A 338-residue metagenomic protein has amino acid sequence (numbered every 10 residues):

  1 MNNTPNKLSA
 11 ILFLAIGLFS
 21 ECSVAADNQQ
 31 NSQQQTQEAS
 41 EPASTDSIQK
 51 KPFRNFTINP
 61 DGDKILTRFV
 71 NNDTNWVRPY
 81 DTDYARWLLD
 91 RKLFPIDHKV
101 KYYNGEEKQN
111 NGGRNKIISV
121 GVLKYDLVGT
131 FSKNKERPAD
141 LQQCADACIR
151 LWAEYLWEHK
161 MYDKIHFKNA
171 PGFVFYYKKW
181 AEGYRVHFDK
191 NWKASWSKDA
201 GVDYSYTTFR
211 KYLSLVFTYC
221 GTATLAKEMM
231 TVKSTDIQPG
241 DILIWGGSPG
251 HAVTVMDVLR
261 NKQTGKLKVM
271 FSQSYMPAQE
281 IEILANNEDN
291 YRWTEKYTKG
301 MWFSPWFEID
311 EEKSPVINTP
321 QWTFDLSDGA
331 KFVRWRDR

Functional and structural regions predicted by a protein language model:
M1-S40: Bacterial Sec-dependent N-terminal signal peptides
T36-S119, P138, Q142-Q143: N-terminal module-boundary/linker segments of secreted carbohydrate-active enzymes
G121-E136: N-terminal post-signal-peptidase region of extra-cytosolic proteins
K133-V232: Extracellular-facing segments of soluble proteins and assemblies that are Gly/Ser/Thr-biased and enriched in aromatics
W157-M161, A252, K262-K266, Q279-E282: Substrate-binding/catalytic groove segments of enzymes that remodel or degrade extracellular structural polymers
N169, D257-V258, Q273: Hydrophobic side chains in beta-strands
Y206-L267: ...with weaker cross-activation on analogous glycine-rich loops/strands in unrelated enzymes
L267-R338: Low-complexity, Gly/Ser/Thr/Pro-rich intrinsically disordered linker/tail segments
